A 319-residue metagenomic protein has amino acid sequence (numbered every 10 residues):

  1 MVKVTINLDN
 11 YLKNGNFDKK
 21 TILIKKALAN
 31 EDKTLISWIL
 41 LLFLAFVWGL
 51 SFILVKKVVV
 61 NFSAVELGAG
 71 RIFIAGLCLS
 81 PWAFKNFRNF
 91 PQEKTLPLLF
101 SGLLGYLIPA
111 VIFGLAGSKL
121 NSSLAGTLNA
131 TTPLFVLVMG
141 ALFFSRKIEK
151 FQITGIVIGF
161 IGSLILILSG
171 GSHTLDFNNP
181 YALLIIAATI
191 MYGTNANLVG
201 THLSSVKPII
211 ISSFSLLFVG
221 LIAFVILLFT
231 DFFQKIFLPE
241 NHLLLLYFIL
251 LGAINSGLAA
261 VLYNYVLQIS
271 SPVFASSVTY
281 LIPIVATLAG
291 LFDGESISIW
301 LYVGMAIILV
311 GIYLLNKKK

Functional and structural regions predicted by a protein language model:
V2-E66, T174-T201, L221, V225 (+1 more regions): Glycine-/small-residue-enriched transmembrane alpha-helix faces in small-molecule transporters and effluxers
K33-S37, N61-V65, A69, F90-L96 (+3 more regions): Juxtamembrane helix-entry segments on the extracytoplasmic side of multipass membrane proteins
V47, S51-F52, S80-N129, I165 (+1 more regions): Specific transmembrane alpha-helical segments of multi-pass solute transporters/efflux pumps, especially DMT/EamA
G49, F73-L77, F160, G193 (+3 more regions): Small-residue-rich packing faces within the transmembrane alpha-helices of Major Facilitator Superfamily
I53, G76-L79, V136-V138, L142 (+3 more regions): Transmembrane alpha-helical segments that form core, pore/gating elements of small-molecule transporters/exporters
G68-G70, A110, L124-T131, L198-L221 (+1 more regions): Helix-helix packing/entry segments at the starts of transmembrane helices
C78-N89, P133-V157, I284-V303: C-terminal transmembrane-helix exit sites in multi-pass transporters
L79, M139, I148-G170, A223 (+2 more regions): Hydrophobic transmembrane alpha-helices of multi-pass small-molecule transport proteins
